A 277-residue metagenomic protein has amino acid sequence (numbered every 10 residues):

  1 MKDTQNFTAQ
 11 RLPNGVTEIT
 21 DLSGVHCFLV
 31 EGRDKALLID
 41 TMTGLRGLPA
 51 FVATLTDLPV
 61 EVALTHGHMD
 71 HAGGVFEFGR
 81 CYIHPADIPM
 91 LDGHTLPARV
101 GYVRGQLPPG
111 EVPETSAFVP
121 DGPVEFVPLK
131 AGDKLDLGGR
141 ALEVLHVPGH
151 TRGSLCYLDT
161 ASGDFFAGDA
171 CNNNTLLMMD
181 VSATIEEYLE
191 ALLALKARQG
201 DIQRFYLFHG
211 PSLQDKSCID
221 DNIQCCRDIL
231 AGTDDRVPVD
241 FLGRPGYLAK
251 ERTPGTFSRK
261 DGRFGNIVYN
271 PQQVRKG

Functional and structural regions predicted by a protein language model:
K2, L193-G277: Accessory terminal helices/loops
Q5-T54, Y157-N172: Conserved beta-strand hairpin/beta-sheet module of binuclear metal-dependent hydrolase folds, prominently
L12-E18, G132, A141-E143: Short, hydrophobic/aromatic-rich segments at coil-to-beta transitions
T17, E61-A63, Y82, V127-L129 (+3 more regions): Hydrophobic/aromatic beta-strand patches that form the interior of the parallel beta-sheet core in alpha/beta enzyme
E18-T20, F118, V124-F126, H146-P148: Short Gly/Pro-enriched turn/cap motifs at secondary-structure boundaries
A36, T43-G44, K134, A141-A231: Metallo-beta-lactamase
G44-L135, C225-D235: Active-site HxH/HxHxD metal-binding segment of metal-dependent hydrolases
H66-H71, H84, H146, H150 (+2 more regions): Histidine-centered active-site/metal-ligand motif
